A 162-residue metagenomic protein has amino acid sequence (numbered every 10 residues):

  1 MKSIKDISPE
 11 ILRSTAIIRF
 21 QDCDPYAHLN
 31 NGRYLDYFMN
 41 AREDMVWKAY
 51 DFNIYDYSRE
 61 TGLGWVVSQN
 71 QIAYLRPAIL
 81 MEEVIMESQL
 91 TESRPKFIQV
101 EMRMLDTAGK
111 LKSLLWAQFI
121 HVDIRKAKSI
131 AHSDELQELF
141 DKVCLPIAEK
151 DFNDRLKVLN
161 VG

Functional and structural regions predicted by a protein language model:
M1-L80, P95-Q99, R103-G162: Terminal targeting signals and extreme-terminal segments of soluble enzymes
E83-I85: Residue-level marker of beta-strand positions
L90-S93: Short, charged beta-turn/beta-strand-edge "cap" motif at the junction between a beta-strand and an adjacent loop
